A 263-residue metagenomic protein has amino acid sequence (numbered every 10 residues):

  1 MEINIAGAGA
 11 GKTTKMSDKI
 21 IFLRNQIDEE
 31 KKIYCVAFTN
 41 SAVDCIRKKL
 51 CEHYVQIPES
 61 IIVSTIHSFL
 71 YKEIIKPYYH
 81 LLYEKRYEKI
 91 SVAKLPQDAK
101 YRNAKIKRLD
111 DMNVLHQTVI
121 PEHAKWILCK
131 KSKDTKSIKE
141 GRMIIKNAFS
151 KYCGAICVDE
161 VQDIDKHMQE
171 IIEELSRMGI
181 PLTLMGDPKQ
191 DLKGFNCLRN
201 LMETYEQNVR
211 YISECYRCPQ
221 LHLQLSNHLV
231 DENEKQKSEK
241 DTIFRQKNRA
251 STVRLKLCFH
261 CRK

Functional and structural regions predicted by a protein language model:
M1-A8, K15, H80-C157, K166-I171 (+2 more regions): Accessory N-terminal region flanking or inserted into the helicase ATPase core in nucleic-acid motor proteins
M1-K76: P-loop NTPase Walker
E29-K32, E59, M178-I180, Y205-V209: Short glycine-/polar-rich loops that comprise or flank the Walker A/P-loop and associated switch/sensor motifs
E29-V43, S60-V63, M185, I212-E214 (+2 more regions): Conserved RecA-like ASCE P-loop NTPase motor core of nucleic-acid helicases/translocases
I61, A155-V158, T183: Hydrophobic "anchor" residues on beta-strands that sit immediately upstream of conserved functional sites
K76, L192-K193, T204-R249: Conserved coupling/interface region of RecA-like P-loop/ASCE motor cores
D159-E160, D187: Walker B catalytic acidic pair
R177-N200: Sensor-1/coupling segment of RecA-like P-loop NTPase cores
